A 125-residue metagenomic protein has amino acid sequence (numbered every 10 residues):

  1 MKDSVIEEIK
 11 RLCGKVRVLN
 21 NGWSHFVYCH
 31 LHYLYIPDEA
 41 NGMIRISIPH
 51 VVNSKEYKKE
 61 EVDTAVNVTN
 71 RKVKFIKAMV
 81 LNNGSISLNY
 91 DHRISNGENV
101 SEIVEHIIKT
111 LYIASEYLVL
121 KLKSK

Functional and structural regions predicted by a protein language model:
M1-Y35, R71-L81: Charge-rich, low-complexity N-terminal segments
K2, I6, K55-V62, V104: Generic alpha-helical secondary structure
W23-H25, G42-I44, I86: Hydrophobic residues embedded in beta-strands of well-ordered beta-sheets
H30-K55: Long, continuous compositionally biased terminal/linker segments
S47-S87: Short, internal acidic amphipathic alpha-helical interface segments that mediate docking to partner proteins
H50-S54, H92-E98: A generic structural motif
E98-K125: C-terminal charged interaction modules
